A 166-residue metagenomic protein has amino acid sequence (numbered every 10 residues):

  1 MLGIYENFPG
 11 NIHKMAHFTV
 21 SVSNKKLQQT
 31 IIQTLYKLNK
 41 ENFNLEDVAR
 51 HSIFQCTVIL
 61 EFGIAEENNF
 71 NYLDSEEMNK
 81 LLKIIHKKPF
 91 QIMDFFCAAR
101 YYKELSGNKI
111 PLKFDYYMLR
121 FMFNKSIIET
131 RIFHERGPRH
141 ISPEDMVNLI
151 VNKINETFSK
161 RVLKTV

Functional and structural regions predicted by a protein language model:
M1-M118, P143, V166: Intrinsically disordered, low-complexity polar/charged tails and linkers
R100, F133-E135: Solvent-exposed residues in well-ordered beta-strands and their adjoining turns, especially edge/terminal strands
F121-F123: Generic beta-strand structural signal
K125-I127: Short hydrophobic/glycine-rich mini-motifs in sensory/regulatory modules that couple input to downstream signaling
E135-N152: Charge-rich, low-aromatic oligomerization/scaffolding segments with amphipathic character
L149-V166: Flexible helix-coil linker/hinge segments at domain or subdomain boundaries
